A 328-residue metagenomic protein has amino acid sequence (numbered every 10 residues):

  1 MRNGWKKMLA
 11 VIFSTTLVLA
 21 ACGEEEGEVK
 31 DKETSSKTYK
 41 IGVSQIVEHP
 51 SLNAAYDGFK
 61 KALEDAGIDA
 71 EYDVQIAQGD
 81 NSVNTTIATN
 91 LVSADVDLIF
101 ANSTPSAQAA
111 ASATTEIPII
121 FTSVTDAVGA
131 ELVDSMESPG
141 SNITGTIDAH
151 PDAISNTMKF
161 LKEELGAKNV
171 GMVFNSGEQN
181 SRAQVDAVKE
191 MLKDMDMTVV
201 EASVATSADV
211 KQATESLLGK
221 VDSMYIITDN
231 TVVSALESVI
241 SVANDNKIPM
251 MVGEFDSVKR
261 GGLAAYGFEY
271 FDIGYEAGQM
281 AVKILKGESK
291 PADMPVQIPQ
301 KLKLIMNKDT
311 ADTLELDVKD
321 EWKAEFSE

Functional and structural regions predicted by a protein language model:
L17-A21: C-terminal motif of bacterial Sec signal peptides marking the signal peptidase cleavage site
G23-E25: Bacterial signal peptide processing site
E28-V29, S35-K60, A66, D73-N84 (+3 more regions): Extracytoplasmic "Venus flytrap"
I41, F59, I147-L192, M294-T310: An alpha-beta-alpha
E71-S93, S203-L217: Structural motif
I76-E137, D229-N244, I248: Beta-alpha junction/loop-to-helix N-cap segments that form part of ligand/metal-binding clefts
A127-K168, E269-S289: Hydrophobic alpha-helical segments within soluble ligand-binding/sensing domains
K283-E328: Hinge/cleft segment of the Venus flytrap/periplasmic-binding protein
